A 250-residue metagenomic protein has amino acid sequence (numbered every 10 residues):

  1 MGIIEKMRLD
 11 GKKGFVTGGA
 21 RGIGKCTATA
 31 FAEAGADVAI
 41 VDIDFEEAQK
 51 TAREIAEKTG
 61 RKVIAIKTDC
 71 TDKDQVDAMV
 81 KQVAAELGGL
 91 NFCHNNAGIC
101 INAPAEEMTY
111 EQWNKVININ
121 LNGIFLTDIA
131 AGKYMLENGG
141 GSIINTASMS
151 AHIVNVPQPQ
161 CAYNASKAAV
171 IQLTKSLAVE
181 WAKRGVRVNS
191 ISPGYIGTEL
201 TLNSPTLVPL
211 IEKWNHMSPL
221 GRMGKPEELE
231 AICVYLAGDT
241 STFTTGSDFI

Functional and structural regions predicted by a protein language model:
L9-V38: Canonical Rossmann dinucleotide-binding motif of NAD(H)/NADP(H)-dependent dehydrogenases/reductases, specifically
F45-E46, K67-A78, Y110, E227-E228: The beta1-alpha1 cofactor-binding region of Rossmann-like NAD(H)/NADP(H)-dependent oxidoreductases
P104-A105, T109-I117, P159, W214: Substrate-binding pocket helix/loop in short-chain dehydrogenase/reductase
D128, S166, T174: Active-site helix of classical SDR
K133, V179-K183, T242: Alpha-helical segment proximal to the catalytic Tyr-Lys
S148: Residue(s) in the substrate-gating loop at a strand-loop-helix junction that position the organic substrate next
R222-I250: C-terminal substrate-recognition "lid" of short-chain dehydrogenase/reductases
